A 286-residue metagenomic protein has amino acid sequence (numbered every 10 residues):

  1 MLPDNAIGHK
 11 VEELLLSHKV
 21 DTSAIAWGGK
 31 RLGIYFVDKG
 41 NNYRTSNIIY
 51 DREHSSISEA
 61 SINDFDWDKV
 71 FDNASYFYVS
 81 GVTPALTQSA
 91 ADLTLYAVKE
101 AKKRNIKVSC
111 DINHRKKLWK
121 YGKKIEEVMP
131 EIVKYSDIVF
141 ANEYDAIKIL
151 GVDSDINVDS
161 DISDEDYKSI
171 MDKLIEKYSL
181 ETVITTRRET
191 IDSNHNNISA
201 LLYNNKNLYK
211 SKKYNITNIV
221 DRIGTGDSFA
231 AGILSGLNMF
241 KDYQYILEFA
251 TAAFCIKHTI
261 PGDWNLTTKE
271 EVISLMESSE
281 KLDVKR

Functional and structural regions predicted by a protein language model:
M1-G81, V272-R286: Conserved N-terminal subdomain of the carbohydrate kinase-like
T22, V108-S109, F140: Hydrophobic beta-strand scaffold residues
N41-N42, Y203-N207: Short acidic-glycine loop/turn motifs at beta-strand connectors
E53, V82, N113-K117, Y144 (+1 more regions): Active-site beta-loop-alpha junctions enriched in small/polar residues
D92-N105, E127-Y135: Catalytic-core regions built around general acid/base machinery
A101-K107, Y178-E181: A short helix->loop->beta-strand "cap" motif at the edges of active sites that frequently abuts
L118-N205: Conserved phosphate/ATP/ADP-binding segment of small-molecule kinases
Y209-S279: Conserved post-catalytic alpha-helical subdomain immediately downstream of the catalytic base and nucleotide-binding
